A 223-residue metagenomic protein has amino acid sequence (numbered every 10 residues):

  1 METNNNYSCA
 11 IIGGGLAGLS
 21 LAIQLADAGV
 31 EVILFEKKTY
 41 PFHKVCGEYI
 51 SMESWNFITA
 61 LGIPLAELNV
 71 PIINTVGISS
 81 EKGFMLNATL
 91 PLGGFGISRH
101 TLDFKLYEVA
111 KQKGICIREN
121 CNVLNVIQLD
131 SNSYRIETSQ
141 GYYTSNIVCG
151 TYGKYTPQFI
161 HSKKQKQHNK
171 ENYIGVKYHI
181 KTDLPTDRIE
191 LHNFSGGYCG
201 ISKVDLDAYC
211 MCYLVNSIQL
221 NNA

Functional and structural regions predicted by a protein language model:
E2-A17: Beta1/beta-strand and adjacent pyrophosphate-binding region of the FAD-binding site in flavoprotein oxidoreductases
A10-I12, I23-C46: Glycine-rich FAD pyrophosphate-binding loop
G15-L16, Y40-P41, K154: Residue-level detector of alpha-helix initiation sites
L19-S20, M52-E53: Short alpha-helical segment within the catalytic ATP-binding CA
A26, T59, K111: Anion (oxyanion) recognition and catalysis
V30, I63, I115: Short phosphate-binding/catalytic loops that engage adenosine nucleotides
S54-Y107: A conserved beta-strand/loop capping segment in the N-terminal third of enzymes that catalyze redox or closely related
V109-A223: Predominantly flavin-linked oxidoreductase catalytic cores and closely associated redox partners
